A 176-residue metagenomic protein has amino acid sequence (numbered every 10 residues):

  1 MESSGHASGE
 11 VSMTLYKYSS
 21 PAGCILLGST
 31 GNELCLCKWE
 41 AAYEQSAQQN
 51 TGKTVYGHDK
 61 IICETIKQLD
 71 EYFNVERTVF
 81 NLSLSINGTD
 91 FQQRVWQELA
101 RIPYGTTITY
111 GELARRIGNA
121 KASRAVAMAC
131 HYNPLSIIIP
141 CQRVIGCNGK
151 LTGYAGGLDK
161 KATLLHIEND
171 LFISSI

Functional and structural regions predicted by a protein language model:
M1-F80, C147-I176: Low-complexity, small/basic-enriched stretches that occur predominantly at protein N-termini or linker tails
S12-A22, T78-I176: Nucleic acid-binding interface residues in structured DNA/RNA-binding domains, emphasizing the DNA-engaging scaffolds
